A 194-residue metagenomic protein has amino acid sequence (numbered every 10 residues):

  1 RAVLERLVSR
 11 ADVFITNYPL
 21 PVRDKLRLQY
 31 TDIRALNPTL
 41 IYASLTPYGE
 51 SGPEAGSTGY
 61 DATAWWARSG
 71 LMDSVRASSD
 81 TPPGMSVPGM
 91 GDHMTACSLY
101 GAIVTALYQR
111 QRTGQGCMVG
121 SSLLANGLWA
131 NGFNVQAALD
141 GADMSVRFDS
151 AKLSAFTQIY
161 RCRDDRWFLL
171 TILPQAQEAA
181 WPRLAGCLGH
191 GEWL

Functional and structural regions predicted by a protein language model:
R1-Q115: N-terminal helix-loop segment corresponding to the beta1-alpha1 unit of nucleotide/adenylate-binding folds
R27-L28, T58, F133, A179-P182: Generic recognition of short, well-ordered alpha-helical segments
P47-G49, L123-W129, D164-R166, I172-Q177: Glycine-rich beta-alpha junction loops
W65, D73, G101, T105 (+3 more regions): Generic alpha-helical structural context detector
P83-M94, G114-M118, R147-T157, F168-I172: A short glycine-threonine-serine/GTX helix/turn-capping micro-motif
G89-V104, L123-N131, A176, A180: Mid-domain beta-loop-alpha active-site segment that forms a flexible, acidic cofactor/metal-binding surface
L107-R147: Substrate-binding/catalytic subdomain of NAD(P)-dependent oxidoreductase enzymes
F156-L194: Aromatic-enriched alpha-helical interface/lid elements that frame and gate functional surfaces
